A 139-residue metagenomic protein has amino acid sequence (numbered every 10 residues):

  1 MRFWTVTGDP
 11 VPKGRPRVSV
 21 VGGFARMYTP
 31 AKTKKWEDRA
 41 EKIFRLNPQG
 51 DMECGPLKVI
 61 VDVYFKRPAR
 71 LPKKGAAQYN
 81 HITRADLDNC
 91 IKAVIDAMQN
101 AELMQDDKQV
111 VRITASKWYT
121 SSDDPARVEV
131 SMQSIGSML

Functional and structural regions predicted by a protein language model:
M1-L139: Acidic, proline/glycine-enriched N-terminal capping motif
